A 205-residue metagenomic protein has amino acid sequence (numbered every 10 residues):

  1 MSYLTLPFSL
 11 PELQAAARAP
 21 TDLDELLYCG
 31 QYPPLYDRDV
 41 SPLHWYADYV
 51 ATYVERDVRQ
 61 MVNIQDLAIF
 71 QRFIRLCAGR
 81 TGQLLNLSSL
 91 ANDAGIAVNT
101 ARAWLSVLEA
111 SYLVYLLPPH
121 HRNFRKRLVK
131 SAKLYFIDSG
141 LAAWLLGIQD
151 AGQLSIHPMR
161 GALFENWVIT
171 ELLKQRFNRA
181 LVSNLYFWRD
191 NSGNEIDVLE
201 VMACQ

Functional and structural regions predicted by a protein language model:
M1-P11: A short helix-turn-beta junction within AAA+ P-loop NTPase domains corresponding to the substrate/partner-engaging
M1-S2, A15-A19: Short regulatory helix/loop adjacent to the ATP-binding pocket of P-loop NTPases
S2, D24-E25, R125-K126: Short secondary-structure boundary/capping segments
L10-L13, L141-A142: A generic structural signal for short hydrophobic patches within well-formed alpha-helices
L13, G30, D197: Residue-level signal for inorganic ion chemistry
A16, L26, L35, W144-L145: Residues that scaffold the ATP/ADP-binding catalytic core of kinase and kinase-like folds
L23-A47, A51: Conserved AAA+ ATPase small/helical "lid" subdomain
V40-C204: Accessory nucleic acid-recognition modules appended to NTPase machines
